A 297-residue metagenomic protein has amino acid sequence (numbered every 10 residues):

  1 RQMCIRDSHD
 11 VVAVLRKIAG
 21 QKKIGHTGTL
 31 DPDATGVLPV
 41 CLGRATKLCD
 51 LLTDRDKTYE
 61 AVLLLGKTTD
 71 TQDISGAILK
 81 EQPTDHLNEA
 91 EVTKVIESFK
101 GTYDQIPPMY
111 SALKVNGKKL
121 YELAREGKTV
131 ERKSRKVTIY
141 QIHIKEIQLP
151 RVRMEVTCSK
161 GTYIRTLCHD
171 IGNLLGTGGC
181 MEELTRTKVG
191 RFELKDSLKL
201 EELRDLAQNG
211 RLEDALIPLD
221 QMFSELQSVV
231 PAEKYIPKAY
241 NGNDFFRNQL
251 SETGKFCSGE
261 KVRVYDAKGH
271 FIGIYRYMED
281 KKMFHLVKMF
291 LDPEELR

Functional and structural regions predicted by a protein language model:
Q2, R6-H26, L30, A34 (+4 more regions): Accessory RNA 3′-end/elbow-binding domains used by RNA modification enzymes
Q2, R6-L198, I274: RNA pseudouridine synthases
